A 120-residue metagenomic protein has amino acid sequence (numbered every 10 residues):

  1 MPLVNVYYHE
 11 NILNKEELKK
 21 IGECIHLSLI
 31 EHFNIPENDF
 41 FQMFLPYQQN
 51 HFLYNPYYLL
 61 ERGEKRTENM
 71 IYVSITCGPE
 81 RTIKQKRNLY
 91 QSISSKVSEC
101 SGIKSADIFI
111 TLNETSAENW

Functional and structural regions predicted by a protein language model:
M1-W120: Interaction-mediating elements
